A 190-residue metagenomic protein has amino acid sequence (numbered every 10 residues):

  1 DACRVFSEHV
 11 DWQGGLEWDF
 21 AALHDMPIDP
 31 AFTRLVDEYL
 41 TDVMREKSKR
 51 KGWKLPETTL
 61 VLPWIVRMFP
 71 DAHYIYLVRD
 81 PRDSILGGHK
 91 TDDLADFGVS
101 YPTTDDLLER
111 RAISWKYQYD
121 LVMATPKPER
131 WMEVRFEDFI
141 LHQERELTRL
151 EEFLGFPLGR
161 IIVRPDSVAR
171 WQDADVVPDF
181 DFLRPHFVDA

Functional and structural regions predicted by a protein language model:
D1, I65-F69, E133-L158: PAPS/PAP-binding and catalytic site of the sulfotransferase fold
D1-W53, T59, L94-P102, H186: PAPS-dependent sulfation machinery
P27-L35, K54-E57, L107-Q118, H142: Soluble or luminal CAZymes and related metallo-dependent hydrolases
M44, I65-V66, M123-P126: N-terminal cationic-hydrophobic initiation segments that often serve targeting/anchoring roles
K54-E57, I65-H89: Conserved phosphate-donor/acceptor-positioning beta-strand/loop module used by diverse small-molecule
T58-V61, S84, H142, E146: Short phosphate-engaging motifs
A72, R130-W131: Short, conserved active-site loop motifs that form the nucleotide-linked donor/cofactor pocket
H89-D92, F97-G98, T104-L108, K116 (+2 more regions): PAPS-dependent sulfotransferases, especially Golgi type II membrane carbohydrate sulfotransferases
